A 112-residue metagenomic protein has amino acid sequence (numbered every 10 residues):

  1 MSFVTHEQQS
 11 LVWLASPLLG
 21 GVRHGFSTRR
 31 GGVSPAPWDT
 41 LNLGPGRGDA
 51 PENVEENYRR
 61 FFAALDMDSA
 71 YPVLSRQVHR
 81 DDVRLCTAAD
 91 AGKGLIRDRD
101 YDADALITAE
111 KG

Functional and structural regions predicted by a protein language model:
M1-G112: Active-site microenvironment for binding and transforming phosphate-containing groups
